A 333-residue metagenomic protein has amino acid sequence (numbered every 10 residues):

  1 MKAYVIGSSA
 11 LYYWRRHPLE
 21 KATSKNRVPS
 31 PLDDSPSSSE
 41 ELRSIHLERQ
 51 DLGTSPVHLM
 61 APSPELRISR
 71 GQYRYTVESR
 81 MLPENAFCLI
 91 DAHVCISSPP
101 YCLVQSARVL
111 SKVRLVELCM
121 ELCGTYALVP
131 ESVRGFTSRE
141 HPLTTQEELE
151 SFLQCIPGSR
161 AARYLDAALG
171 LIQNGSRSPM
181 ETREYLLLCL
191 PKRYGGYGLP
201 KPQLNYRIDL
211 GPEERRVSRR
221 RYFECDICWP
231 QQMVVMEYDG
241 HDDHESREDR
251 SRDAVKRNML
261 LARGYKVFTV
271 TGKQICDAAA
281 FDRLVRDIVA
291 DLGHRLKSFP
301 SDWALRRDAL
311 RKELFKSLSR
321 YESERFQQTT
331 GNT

Functional and structural regions predicted by a protein language model:
M1-R160, K192, F299-W303, R307-T333: Short gly/ser-rich loop at a beta-strand->alpha-helix junction or flexible surface loop bordering the NTP-binding
R139-T333: Surface segments flanking catalytic/ligand-binding clefts of nucleic-acid enzymes
